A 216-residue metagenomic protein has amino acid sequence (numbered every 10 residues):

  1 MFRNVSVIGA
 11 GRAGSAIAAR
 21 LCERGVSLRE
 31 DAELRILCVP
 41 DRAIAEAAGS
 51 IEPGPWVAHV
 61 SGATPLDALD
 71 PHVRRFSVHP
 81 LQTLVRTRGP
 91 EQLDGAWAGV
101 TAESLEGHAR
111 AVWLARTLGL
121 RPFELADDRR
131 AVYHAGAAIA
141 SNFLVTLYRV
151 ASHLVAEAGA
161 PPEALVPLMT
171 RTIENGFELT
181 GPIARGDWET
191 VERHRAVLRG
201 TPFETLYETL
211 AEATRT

Functional and structural regions predicted by a protein language model:
M1-D31: NAD(P)+-binding Rossmann beta1-loop-alpha1 motif at the extreme N-terminus of oxidoreductases
F2-N4, G54, G95: Phosphate-coordination loops involved in phosphoryl transfer and adenosine-cofactor binding
V5-V7, L37, V100: Hydrophobic Val/Ile/Leu positions in short beta-strands of Rossmann-like dinucleotide-binding domains
S15, A19, A32-P90: Rossmann-like NAD(P)(H) cofactor-binding subdomain of soluble oxidoreductases
I17, P90-N175: Internal alpha-helical scaffold of NAD(P)-dependent oxidoreductase catalytic cores
G25-L28, R75, P122: Hydrophobic beta-strand scaffold residues
P162-T216: NAD(P)-dependent Rossmann-like dehydrogenase/reductase catalytic/cofactor-binding core
